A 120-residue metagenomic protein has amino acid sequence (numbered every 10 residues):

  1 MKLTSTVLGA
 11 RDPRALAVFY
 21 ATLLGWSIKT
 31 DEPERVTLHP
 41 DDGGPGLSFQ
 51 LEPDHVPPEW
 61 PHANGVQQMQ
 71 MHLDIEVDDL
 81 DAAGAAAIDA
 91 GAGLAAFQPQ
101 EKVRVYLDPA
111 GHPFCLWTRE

Functional and structural regions predicted by a protein language model:
M1-T4, W26-H72, G84-P109, R119-E120: Vicinal oxygen chelate
K2, L8-D12: N-terminal amphipathic alpha-helix initiation
V7-G9, D74-E76: Short hydrophobic/aromatic beta-strand micro-patches that form the beta-sheet surface supporting nucleotide- or nucleic
D12-S27, A87-D89: Amphipathic alpha-helical segments
P13, L80-D81: Residues at or immediately preceding the N-termini of alpha-helices
